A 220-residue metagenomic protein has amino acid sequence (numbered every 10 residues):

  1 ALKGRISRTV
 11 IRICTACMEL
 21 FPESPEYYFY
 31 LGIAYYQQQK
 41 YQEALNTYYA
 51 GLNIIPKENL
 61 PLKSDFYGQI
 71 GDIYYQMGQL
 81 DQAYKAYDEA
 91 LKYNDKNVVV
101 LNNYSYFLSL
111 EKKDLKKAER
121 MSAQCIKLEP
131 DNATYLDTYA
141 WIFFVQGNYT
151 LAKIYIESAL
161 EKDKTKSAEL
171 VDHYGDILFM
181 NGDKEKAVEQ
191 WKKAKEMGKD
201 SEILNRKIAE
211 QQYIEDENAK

Functional and structural regions predicted by a protein language model:
L2, Y36, G68, Y75 (+3 more regions): Position-specific recognition of the canonical hydrophobic site in helix A of tetratricopeptide repeat
P22, P56, D95, P130 (+2 more regions): Short coil turns that delineate tetratricopeptide repeat
I33, D72, Y106-F107, W141 (+1 more regions): Residue-level recognition of tetratricopeptide repeat
